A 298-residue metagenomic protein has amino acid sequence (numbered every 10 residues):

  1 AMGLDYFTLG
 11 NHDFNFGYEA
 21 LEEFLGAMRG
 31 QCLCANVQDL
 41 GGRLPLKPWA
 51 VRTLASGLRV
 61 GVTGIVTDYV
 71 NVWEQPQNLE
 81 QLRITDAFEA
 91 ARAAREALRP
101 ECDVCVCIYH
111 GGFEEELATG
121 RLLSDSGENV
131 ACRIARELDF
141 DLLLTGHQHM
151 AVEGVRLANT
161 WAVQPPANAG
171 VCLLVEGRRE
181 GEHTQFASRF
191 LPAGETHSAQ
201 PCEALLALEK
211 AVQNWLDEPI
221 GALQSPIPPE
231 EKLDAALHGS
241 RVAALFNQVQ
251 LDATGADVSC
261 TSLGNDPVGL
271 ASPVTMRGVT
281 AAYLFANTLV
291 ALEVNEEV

Functional and structural regions predicted by a protein language model:
A1-S198, A207, L237-V249, E293: Acidic, metal/ion-coordinating pockets
P100, E203-V298: Non-catalytic terminal accessory segments
